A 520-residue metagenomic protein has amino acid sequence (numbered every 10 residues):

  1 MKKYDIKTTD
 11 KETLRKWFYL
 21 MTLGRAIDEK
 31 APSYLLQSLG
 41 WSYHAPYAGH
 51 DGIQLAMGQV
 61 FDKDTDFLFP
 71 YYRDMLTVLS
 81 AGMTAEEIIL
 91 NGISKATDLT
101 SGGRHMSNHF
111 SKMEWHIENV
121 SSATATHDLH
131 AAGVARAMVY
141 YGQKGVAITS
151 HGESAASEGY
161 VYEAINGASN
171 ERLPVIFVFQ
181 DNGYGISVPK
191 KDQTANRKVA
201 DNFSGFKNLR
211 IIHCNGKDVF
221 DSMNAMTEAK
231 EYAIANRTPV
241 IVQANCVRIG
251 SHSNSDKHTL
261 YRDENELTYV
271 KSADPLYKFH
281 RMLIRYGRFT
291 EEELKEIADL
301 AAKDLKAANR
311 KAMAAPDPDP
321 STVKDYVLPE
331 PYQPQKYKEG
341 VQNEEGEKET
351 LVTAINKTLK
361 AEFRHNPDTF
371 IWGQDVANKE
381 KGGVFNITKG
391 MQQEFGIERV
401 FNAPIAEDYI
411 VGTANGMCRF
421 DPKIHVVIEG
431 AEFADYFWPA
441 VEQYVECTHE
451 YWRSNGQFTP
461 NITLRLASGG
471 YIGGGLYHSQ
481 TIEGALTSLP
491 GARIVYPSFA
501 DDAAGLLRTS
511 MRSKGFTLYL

Functional and structural regions predicted by a protein language model:
M1-I53, Q59-V60, A244, I249-E398 (+2 more regions): Conserved acidic/glycine
L14-F18, L39-W41, D62-F67, T84-I89 (+14 more regions): Short coil/turn connectors at secondary-structure junctions
E29-L173, P189-K207, L476-Y477: Cofactor-binding active-site loop characterized by glycine-rich and histidine/acidic residues
L36-L39, S107-I117, K144-A147, Q180-Y184 (+6 more regions): Gly-rich Lys/Arg/Thr-decorated short loops/hinges at beta-loop-alpha junctions or inter-strand turns that position
P46, L68-Y71, T100-G102, A132 (+9 more regions): General beta-strand structural signal in soluble alpha/beta enzymes
L55, W115-N182, G216-Y232, N378-F458 (+1 more regions): Thiamine diphosphate
L79-T84, G159-E163, S187-D192, N224 (+6 more regions): Short acidic, glycine/serine/threonine-rich loops at helix termini
H116-K306, R310, A314, T487-L520: Glycine-rich ThDP/TPP pyrophosphate-binding loop and its adjacent helix/strand module within ThDP-dependent enzymes
